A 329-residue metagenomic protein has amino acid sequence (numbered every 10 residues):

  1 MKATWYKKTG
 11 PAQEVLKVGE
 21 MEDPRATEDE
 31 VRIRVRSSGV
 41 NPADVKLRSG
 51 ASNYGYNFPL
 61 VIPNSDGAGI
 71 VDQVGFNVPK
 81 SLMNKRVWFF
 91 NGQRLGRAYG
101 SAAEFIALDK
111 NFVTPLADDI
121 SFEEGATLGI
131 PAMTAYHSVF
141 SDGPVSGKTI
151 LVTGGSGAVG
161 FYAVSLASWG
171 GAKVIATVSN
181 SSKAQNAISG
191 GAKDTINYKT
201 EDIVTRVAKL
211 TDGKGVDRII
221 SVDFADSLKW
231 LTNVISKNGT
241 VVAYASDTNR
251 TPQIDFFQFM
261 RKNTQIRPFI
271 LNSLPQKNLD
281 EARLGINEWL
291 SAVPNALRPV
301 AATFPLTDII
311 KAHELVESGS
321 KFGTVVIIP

Functional and structural regions predicted by a protein language model:
E22-V40, A51-R94: Glycine-rich beta-strand-centered segment in the early N-terminal region that forms part of a ligand/cofactor-binding
K80, F90-G154: NAD(P)H dinucleotide-binding glycine-rich loop of Rossmann-like/cofactor-binding domains, especially the beta1-alpha1
L82, A126-T200: Mid-domain Rossmann-like dinucleotide-binding core that forms the NAD(H)/NADP(H) cofactor-binding site
W88, D217-I220: N-terminal Rossmann-like NAD(P) cofactor-binding module of classical short-chain dehydrogenase/reductase
A102, S179-N186, T251-F256: Short, glycine/polar-rich helix-capping loops at beta-to-alpha or helix-loop-helix junctions that flank or form
I203-G213: Short amphipathic alpha-helix with an adjacent loop that forms part of the alpha/beta core around
D226-N295, I328-P329: Glycine-rich phosphate-binding loop and adjacent beta-alpha segment of Rossmann(oid) nucleotide-cofactor-binding
P294-V300, I310-P329: C-terminal capping/lid region of NAD(P)-dependent oxidoreductase domains
